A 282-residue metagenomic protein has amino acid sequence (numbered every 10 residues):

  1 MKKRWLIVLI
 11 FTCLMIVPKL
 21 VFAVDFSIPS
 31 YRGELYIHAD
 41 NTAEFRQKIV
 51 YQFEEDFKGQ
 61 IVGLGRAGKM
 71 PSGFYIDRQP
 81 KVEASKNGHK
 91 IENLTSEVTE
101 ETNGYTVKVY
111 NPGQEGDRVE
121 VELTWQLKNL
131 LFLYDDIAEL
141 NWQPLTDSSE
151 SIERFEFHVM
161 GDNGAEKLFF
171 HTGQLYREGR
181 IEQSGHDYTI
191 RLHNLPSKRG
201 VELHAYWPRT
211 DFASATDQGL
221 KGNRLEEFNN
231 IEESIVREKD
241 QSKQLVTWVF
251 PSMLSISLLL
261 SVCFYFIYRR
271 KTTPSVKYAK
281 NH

Functional and structural regions predicted by a protein language model:
M1-I7: Bacterial N-terminal signal peptides that target proteins for export
K2, P18-K167, T172-S261, Y265-I267 (+1 more regions): Lumenal/extracellular ectodomains and adaptor appendage modules of the eukaryotic vesicle/secretory system
V8-V17: Bacterial N-terminal signal peptides
